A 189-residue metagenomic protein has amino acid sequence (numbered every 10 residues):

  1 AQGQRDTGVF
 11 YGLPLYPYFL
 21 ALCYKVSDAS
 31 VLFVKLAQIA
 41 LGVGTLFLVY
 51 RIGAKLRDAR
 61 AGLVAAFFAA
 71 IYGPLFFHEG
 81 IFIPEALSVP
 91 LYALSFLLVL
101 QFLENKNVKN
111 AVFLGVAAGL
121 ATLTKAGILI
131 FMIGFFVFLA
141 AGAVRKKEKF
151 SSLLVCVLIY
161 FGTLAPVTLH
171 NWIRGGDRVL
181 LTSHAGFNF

Functional and structural regions predicted by a protein language model:
A1-D6, S152-F189: Juxtamembrane membrane-water interface segments immediately following transmembrane helices in multi-pass
A1-Y18, K25: Membrane-proximal lumenal/periplasmic loop motifs of glycosylation machinery
V26, A40, L56-R57, I71 (+6 more regions): Transmembrane helix irregularities
L36-L56, L94, L98: Transmembrane-helix motifs of polytopic, lipid-linked glycan transferases
L56-R60, S95-F113, A117, A121 (+2 more regions): Membrane-interface transmembrane helices that cradle and orient dolichyl/undecaprenyl
A65-G73, F77, P90, L97 (+2 more regions): Short helix- or helix-capping micro-motifs that position conserved polar/aromatic residues at function-defining sites
V89-P90, V112-L114, G127-A141, T182: Transmembrane-embedded, aromatic-rich helix segments that form part of the hydrophobic channel/pocket engaging
E104, F131-L164, T168-L169: Perimembrane helix-loop-helix junctions
